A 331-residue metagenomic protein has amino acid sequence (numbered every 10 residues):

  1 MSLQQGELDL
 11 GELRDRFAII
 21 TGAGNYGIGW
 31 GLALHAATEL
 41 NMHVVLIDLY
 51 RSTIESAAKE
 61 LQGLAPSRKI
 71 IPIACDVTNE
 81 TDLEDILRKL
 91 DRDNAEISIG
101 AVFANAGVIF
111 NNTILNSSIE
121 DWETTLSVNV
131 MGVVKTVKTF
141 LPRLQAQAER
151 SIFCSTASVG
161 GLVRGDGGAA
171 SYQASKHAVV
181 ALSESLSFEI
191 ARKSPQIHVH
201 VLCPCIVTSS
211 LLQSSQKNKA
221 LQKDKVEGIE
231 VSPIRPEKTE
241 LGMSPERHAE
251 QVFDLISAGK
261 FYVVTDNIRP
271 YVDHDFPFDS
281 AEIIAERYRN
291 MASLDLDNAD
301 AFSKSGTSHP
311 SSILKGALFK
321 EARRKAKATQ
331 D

Functional and structural regions predicted by a protein language model:
L3-V45: Canonical Rossmann dinucleotide-binding motif of NAD(H)/NADP(H)-dependent dehydrogenases/reductases, specifically
N41-S56: Conserved glycine-rich Rossmann-like NAD(P)H-binding loop of the short-chain dehydrogenase/reductase
R51-S52, I73-D85, I119, T156: The beta1-alpha1 cofactor-binding region of Rossmann-like NAD(H)/NADP(H)-dependent oxidoreductases
N105-F110: Conserved NAD(P)H cofactor-binding loop of Rossmann-fold oxidoreductase domains
T113-I114, D121-T124, G168: Substrate-binding pocket helix/loop in short-chain dehydrogenase/reductase
I152-A178, S183-E184, F188-R192, I206: Catalytic loop of short-chain dehydrogenase/reductase
R192-Y271, F278-S280: SDR active-site lid
